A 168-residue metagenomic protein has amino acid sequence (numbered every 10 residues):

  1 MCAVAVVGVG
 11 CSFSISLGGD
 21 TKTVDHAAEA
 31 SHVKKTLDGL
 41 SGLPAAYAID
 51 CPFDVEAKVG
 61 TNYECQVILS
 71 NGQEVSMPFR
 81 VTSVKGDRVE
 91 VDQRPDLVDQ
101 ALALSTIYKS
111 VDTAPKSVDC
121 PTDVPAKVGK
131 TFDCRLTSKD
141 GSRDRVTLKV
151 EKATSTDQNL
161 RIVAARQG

Functional and structural regions predicted by a protein language model:
M1-V4: Sec-dependent N-terminal signal peptides
V7-G10: C-terminal motif of bacterial Sec signal peptides marking the signal peptidase cleavage site
S12-I15: Bacterial signal peptide processing site
D20-A48, L97-D119: Short, non-transmembrane alpha-helical segments in secretory-pathway proteins
A46-E64, V118-D133: Serine/threonine-rich, repeat-prone extracellular segments and beta-strand-based repeat modules of secreted/surface
M77-V81, T147-K149: C-terminal edge beta-strand
D87-D99, Q158-G168: A short, surface-exposed interaction/processing loop segment used at functional sites
K130-G168: Extracellularly exposed regions in secreted/surface proteins, prominently low-complexity, repeat-rich
